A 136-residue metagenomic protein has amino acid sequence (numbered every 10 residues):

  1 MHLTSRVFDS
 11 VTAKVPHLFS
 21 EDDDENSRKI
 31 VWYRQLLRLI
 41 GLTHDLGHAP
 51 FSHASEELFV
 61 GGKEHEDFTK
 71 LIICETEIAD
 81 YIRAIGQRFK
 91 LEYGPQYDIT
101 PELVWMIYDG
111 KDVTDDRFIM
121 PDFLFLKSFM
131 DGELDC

Functional and structural regions predicted by a protein language model:
M1-L39, G47-C136: Sequence-structural signature of the catalytic-core scaffold of metal-dependent phosphohydrolases that act on
H44: Divalent metal-coordination and catalytic microenvironments
